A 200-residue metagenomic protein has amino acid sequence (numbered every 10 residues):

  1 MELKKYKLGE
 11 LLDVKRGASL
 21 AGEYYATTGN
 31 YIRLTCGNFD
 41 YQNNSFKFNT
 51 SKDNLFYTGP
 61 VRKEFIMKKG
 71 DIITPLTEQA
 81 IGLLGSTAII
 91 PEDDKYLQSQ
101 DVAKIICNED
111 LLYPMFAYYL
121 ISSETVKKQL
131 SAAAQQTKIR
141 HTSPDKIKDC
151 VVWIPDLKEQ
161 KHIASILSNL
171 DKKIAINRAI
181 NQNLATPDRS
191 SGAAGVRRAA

Functional and structural regions predicted by a protein language model:
M1-S19, D149, W153-A200: Non-catalytic DNA-recognition/assembly elements of restriction-modification systems
K5, L84, P114, K127 (+1 more regions): Alpha-helix initiation and N-capping motif
K5-Y24, C36-I72: Sequence-specific dsDNA recognition surfaces
T27-N30, G82-L83: Short, flexible loop/turn motifs enriched in small residues
T35-C36, D53, T58-S122: A short beta-sheet element
C36, P144, R189: ATP/adenylate-binding site constellation spanning eukaryotic-like Ser/Thr protein kinases, ABC-transporter
K95-A103, L112, Q135-A164: A short glycine-rich beta-alpha junction/loop motif
M115-D145: Short, positively charged
